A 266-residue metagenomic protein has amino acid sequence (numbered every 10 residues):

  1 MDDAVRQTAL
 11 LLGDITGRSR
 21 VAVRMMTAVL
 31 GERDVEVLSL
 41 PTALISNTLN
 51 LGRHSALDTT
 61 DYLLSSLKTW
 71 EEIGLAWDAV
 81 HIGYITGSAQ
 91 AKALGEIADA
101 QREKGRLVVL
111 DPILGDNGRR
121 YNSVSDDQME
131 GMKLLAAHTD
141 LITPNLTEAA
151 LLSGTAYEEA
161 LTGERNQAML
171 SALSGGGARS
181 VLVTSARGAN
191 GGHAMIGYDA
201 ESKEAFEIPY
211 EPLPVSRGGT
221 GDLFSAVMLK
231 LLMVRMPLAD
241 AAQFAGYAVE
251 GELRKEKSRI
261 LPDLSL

Functional and structural regions predicted by a protein language model:
D2-L110, L114-N122: Conserved N-terminal subdomain of the carbohydrate kinase-like
R6-L12, S202-L213: Glycine/charged-rich beta-loop-alpha catalytic/anionic-binding loops adjacent to active sites
T16, A43-I45, T86, L114-D116 (+4 more regions): Glycine-rich beta-alpha junction loops
E36, E204-F206, L231-F244: Phosphate-handling active-site elements
N122-A205, V215: Conserved phosphate/ATP/ADP-binding segment of small-molecule kinases
Y210-M228, A241: Short glycine/threonine-rich catalytic loop with a Thr-x-Gly-x-Asp
A226, K230-V234, Y247, G251: Short glycine/serine- and small hydrophobic-enriched flexible loop segments
A239-L266: Charged C-terminal helix
